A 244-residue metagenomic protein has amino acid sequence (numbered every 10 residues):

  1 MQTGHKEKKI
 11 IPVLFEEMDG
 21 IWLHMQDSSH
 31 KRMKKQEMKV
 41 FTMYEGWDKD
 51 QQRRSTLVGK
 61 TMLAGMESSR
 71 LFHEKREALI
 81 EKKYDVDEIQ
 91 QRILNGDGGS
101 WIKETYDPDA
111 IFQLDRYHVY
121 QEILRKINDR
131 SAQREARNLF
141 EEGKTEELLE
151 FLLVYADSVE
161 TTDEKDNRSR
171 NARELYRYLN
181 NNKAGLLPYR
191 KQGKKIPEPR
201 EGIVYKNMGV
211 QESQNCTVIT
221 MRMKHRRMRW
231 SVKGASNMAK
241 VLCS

Functional and structural regions predicted by a protein language model:
M1-S244: Catalytic center-proximal scaffold of phosphoryl-transfer enzymes
